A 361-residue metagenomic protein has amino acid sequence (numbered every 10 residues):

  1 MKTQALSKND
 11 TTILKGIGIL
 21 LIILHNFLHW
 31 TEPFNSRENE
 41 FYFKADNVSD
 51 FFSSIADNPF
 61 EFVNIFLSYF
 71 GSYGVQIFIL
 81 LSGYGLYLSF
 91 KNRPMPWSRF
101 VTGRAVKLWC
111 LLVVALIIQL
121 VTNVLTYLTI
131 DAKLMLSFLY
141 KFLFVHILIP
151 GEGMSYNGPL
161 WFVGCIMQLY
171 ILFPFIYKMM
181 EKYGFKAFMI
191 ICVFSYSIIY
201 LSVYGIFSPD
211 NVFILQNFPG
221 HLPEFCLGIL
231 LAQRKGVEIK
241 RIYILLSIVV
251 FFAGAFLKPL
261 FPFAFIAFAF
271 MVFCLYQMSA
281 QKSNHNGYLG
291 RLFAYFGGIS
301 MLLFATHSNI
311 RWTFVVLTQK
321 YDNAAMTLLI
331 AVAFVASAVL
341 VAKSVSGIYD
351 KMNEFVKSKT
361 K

Functional and structural regions predicted by a protein language model:
M1-Y196, K320-K361: Membrane-cytosol interface segments of multi-pass membrane proteins, especially ER/Golgi lipid-handling enzymes
S197-L302, T306-F334: Alpha-helical transmembrane segments and terminal signal-anchor/GPI-anchor hydrophobic tails, characterized by long
